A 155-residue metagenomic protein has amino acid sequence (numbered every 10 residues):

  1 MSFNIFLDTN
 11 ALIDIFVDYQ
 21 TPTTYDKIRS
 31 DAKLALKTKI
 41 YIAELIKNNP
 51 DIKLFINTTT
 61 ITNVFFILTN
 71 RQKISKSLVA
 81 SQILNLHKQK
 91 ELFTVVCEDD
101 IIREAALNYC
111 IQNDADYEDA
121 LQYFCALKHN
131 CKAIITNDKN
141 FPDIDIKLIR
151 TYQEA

Functional and structural regions predicted by a protein language model:
M1-I56, S75: Short, well-structured N-terminal submotif of metal-dependent ribonuclease cores
M1-N4, S30, Y123-A155: Acidic, PIN/NYN-like endoribonuclease modules and their adjacent C-terminal/linker elements
D8, D119, D138: Acidic active-site catalytic centers that drive phospho-/nucleotidyl reactions and related ester hydrolyses
A11, V17, F66, D119-C125: Hydrophobic side chains within alpha-helical segments
A11-L12, Y41, F55, I61 (+3 more regions): Anionic, Ser/Thr-rich low-complexity intrinsically disordered regions
L36, T59-T62, F124: A structural signal for well-ordered alpha-helical segments within the folded catalytic domains of diverse enzymes
E44-N48, L86, Y109: Hydrophobic helix-cap positions at the C-terminus of alpha-helices in RecA-like/P-loop ATPase nucleotide-binding cores
E91-A133: Active-site neighborhoods of divalent-metal-dependent phosphate/nucleic-acid chemistry enzymes
